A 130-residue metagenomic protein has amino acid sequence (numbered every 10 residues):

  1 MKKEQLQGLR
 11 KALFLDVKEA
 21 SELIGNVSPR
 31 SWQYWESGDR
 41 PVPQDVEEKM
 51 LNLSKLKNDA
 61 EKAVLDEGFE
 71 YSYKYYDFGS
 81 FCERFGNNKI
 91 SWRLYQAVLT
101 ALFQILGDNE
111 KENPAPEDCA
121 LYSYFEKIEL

Functional and structural regions predicted by a protein language model:
M1-A12: A short, Lys/Arg-rich alpha-helix, primarily the initiator
L15-Q33: Short alpha-helical DNA-recognition segment
V17-E19, V42-E61: DNA major-groove recognition helix of helix-turn-helix/homeodomain DNA-binding modules
D59-L130: Helix-turn-helix/homeodomain-like alpha-helical modules used for DNA recognition and transcription-factor dimerization
